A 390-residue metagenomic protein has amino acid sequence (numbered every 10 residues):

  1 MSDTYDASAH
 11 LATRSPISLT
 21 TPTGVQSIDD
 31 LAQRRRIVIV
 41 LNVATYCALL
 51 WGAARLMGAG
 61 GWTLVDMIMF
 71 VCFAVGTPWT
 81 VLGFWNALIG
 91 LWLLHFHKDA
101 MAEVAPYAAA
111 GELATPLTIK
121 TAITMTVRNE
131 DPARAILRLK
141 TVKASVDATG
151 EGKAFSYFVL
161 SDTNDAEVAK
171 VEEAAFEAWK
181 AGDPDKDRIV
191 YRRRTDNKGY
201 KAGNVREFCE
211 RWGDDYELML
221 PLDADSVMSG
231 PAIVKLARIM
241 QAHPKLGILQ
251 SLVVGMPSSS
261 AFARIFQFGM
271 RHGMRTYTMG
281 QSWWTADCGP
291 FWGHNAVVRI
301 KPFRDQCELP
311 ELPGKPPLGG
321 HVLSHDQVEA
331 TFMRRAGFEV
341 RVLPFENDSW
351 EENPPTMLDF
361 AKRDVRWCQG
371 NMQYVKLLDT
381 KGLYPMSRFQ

Functional and structural regions predicted by a protein language model:
S2-L113, R388-Q390: N-terminal membrane-anchoring/stem segments of glycan-assembly enzymes
S2-R14, W85-S387: Internal catalytic domains of large membrane-associated glycosyltransferases
